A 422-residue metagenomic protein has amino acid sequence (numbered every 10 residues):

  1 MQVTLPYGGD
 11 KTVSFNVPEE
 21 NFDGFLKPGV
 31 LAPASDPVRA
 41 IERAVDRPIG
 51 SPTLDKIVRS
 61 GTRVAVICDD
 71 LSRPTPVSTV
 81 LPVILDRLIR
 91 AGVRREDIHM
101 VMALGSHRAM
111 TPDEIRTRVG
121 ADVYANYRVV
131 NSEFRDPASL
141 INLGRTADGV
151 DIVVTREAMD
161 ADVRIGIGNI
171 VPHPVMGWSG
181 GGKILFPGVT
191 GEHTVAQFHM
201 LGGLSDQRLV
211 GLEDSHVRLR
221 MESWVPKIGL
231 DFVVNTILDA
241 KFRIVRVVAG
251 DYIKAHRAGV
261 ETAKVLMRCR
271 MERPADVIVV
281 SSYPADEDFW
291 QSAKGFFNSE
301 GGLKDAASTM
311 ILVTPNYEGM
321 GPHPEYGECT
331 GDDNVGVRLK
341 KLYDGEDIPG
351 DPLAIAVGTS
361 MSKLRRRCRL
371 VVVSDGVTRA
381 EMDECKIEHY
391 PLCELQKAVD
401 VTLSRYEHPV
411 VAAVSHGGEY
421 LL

Functional and structural regions predicted by a protein language model:
M1-A44: N-terminal amphipathic/basic leader segments beginning at the initiator methionine
I49-A65, R90-E96, C269-V277, L303-D305 (+1 more regions): Glycine-rich phosphate/diphosphate-binding loops that line cofactor/substrate pockets in enzymes
R63-P74, H99-G105, I278-S281: Short glycine-rich or small-residue beta-strand-to-loop segments that form or flank ligand, phosphate, metal/Fe-S
A65-I67, I165-I167, V277-S281, I311 (+1 more regions): Structural motif
I89, K294-L422: C-terminal non-catalytic interaction/assembly regions of soluble proteins
M110-W178: An acidic, phosphate/nucleotide-engaging active-site surface
A147-V150, V154-L212, M221: Divalent-metal (Mg2+/Mn2+/Ca2+)-assisted nucleotide/phosphate chemistry catalytic cores
R208-D286: Membrane-embedded hairpin module used as a gating/binding unit in multi-pass transport and secretion proteins
